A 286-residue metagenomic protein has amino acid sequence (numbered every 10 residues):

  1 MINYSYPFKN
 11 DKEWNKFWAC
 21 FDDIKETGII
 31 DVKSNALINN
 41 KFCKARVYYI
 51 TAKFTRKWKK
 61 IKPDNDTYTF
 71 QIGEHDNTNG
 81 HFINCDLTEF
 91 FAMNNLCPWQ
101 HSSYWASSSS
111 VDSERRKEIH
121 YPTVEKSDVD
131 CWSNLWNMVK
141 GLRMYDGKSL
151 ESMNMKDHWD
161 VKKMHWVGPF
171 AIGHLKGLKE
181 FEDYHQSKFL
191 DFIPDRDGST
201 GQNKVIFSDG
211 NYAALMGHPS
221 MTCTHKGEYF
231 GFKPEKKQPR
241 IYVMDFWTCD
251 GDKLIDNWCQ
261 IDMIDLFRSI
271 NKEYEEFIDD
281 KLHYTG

Functional and structural regions predicted by a protein language model:
M1-G286: C-terminal and inter-domain tail/linker signature
